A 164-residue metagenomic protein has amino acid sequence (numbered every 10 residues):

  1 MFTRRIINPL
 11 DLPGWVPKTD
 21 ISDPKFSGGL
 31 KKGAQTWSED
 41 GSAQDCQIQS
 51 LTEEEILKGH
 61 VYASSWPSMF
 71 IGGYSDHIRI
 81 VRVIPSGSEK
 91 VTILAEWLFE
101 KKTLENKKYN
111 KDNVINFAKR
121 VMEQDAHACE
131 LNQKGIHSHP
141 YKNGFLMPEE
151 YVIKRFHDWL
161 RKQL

Functional and structural regions predicted by a protein language model:
M1-L164: C-terminal catalytic domain of Rieske-type non-heme iron oxygenases
